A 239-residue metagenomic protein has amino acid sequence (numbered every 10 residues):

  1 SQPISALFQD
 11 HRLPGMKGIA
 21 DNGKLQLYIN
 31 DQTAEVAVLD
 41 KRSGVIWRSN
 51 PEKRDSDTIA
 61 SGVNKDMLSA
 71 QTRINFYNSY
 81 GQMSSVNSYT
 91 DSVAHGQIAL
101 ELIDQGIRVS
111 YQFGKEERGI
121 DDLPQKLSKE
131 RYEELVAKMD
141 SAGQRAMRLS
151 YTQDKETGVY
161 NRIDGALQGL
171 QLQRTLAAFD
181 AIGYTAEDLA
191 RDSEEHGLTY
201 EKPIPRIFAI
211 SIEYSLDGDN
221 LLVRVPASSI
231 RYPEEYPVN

Functional and structural regions predicted by a protein language model:
Q2-P3, A177-A190, L198-E201: Intrinsically disordered, low-complexity segments enriched in small residues
Q2-R12: Short, Gly/Pro- and small/polar-rich lid/capping loops
F8-Q9, Y89-V93, A190-I210, S215 (+1 more regions): Short linear interaction motifs
L13, N22-K24, V93-H95, I207-S211 (+1 more regions): Short alpha-helical segments and helix-capping/turn motifs at coil-helix boundaries
G15-T185: Acidic-aromatic substrate-binding/catalytic surfaces of carbohydrate-active enzymes
L102-V109, E201, F208, V223-P226: Long, leucine/valine-rich, helix-dominated scaffolding and oligomerization segments
V109-K115, E194-K202, A227: Short beta-strand segments that buttress and anchor functional surface loops
P203, R224-N239: Acidic (Asp/Glu-rich), glycine- and aromatic
